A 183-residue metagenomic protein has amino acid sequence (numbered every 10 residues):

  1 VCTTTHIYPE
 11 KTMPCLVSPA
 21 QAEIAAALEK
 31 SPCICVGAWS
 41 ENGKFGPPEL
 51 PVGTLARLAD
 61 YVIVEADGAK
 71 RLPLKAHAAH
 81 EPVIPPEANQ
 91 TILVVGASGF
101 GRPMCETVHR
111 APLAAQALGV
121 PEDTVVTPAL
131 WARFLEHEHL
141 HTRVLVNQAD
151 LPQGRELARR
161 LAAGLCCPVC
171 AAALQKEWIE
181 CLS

Functional and structural regions predicted by a protein language model:
V1-E41: N-terminal phosphate/diphosphate-binding loop that engages ATP/GTP or pyrophosphate donors across diverse enzyme folds
V1-T4, I34-A38, V62-A66, L72 (+2 more regions): General beta-strand structural signal in soluble alpha/beta enzymes
C2, C15, C33-C35, C105 (+2 more regions): Generic recognition of cysteine residues
E29-C33, A59, A88: Short, high-confidence coil segments that cap the C-terminus of an alpha-helix and link into the following beta-strand
N42-L58, D67-P168, K176-S183: Conserved catalytic-core segment of NTP-binding enzymes
